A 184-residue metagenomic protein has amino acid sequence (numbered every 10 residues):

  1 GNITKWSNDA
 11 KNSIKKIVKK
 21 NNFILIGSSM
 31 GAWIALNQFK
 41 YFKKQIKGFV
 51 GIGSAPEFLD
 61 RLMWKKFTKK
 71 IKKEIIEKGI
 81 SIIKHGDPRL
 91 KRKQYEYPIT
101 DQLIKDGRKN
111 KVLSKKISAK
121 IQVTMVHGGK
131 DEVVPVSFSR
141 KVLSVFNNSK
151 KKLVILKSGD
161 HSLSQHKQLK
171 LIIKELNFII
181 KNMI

Functional and structural regions predicted by a protein language model:
G1-I17: Catalytic nucleophile-loop/oxyanion-hole region of alpha/beta-hydrolase and closely related hydrolase-like folds
S13-I17, E175-M183: C-terminal alpha-helix
N22-F23, I46: Local beta-strand N-terminus motif with an aromatic residue
F23-I24, V123: Generic beta-sheet signal
L25-G27, I52: Short beta-strand immediately N-terminal to the catalytic nucleophile in serine-hydrolase-like folds
G27-A35: Gly/Ala-rich beta-loop-alpha elbow adjacent to hydrolase catalytic centers
N37-Y41, K141: Active-site signature of alpha/beta-hydrolase-fold catalytic machinery across serine- and Asp/Cys-nucleophile hydrolases
Q45-V123, G128-K150, I155, D160-I173 (+1 more regions): The alpha/beta-hydrolase serine catalytic core
